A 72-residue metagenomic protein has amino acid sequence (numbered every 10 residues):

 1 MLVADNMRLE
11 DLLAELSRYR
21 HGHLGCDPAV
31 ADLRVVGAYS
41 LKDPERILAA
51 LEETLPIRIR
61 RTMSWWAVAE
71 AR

Functional and structural regions predicted by a protein language model:
M1-R72: A residue-level detector for the "anchor" residue at the start of short, highly conserved motifs
